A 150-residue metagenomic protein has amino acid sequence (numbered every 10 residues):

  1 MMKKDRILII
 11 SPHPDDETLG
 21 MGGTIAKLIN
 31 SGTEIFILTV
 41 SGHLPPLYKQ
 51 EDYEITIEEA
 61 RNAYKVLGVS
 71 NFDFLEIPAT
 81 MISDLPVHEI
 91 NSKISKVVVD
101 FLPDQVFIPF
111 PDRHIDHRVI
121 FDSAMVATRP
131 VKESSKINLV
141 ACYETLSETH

Functional and structural regions predicted by a protein language model:
M1-I10, K27, S31, E51-E54 (+3 more regions): Metal-dependent de-N-acetylase/amidase catalytic core
D5-E51: ATP-dependent adenylation/pyrophosphate-handling site
L38, D73-F74: Short beta-strand segments at enzyme active-site cores
S41-H43, P78, L146: Short beta-to-alpha linker loops that shape the active-site pocket of alpha/beta-hydrolase fold enzymes
I57: Short, structured active-site "lid" loops
A60-A63: Conserved SAM-binding loop
